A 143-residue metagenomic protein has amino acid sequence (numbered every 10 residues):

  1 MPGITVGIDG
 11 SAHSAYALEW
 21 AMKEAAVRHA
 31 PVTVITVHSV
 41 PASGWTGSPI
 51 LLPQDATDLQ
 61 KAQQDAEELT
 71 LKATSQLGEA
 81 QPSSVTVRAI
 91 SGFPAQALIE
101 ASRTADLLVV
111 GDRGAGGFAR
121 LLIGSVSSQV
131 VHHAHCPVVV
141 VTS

Functional and structural regions predicted by a protein language model:
P2-Q54, V85, A101: Small/aliphatic-rich secondary-structure junction motif
I4, A21, L98, V109 (+1 more regions): Hydrophobic structural packing positions in well-ordered secondary structure
H13, V27, S75-L108: Structural beta-alpha unit
I35, T86-I90, V139: General small-molecule cofactor/ligand-binding pocket signal
T36-V37, D112-R113, T142-S143: Short secondary-structure boundary segments
L52-E68: A short acidic, glycine-rich active-site loop that binds or catalyzes chemistry on phosphate/adenosine moieties
L107-H132: Glycine-rich, Arg-bearing micro-motifs that act as flexible, cationic patches
